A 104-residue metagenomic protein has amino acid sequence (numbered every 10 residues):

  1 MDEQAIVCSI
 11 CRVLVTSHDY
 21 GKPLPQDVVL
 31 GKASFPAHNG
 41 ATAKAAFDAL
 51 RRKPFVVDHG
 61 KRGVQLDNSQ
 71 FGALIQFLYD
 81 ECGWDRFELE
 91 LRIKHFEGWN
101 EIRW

Functional and structural regions predicted by a protein language model:
M1-G21: Short alpha-helical segments that sit at the start of domains
D2, F35-R52: Short amphipathic alpha-helical interaction segments
D19-S34: Short acidic, hydrophobic short linear motifs in intrinsically disordered regions
K53-V57: Short, flexible, solvent-exposed loop/turn segments with mixed acidic/basic and small polar residues
D58-V64: Short, Lys/Arg-rich nucleic-acid/phosphate-binding segment
V64-Q70: Basic, amphipathic "hinge/linker" alpha-helix immediately C-terminal to the N-terminal HTH DNA-binding motif
Q70-I102: Short, amphipathic alpha-helical interaction segments positioned at domain boundaries
